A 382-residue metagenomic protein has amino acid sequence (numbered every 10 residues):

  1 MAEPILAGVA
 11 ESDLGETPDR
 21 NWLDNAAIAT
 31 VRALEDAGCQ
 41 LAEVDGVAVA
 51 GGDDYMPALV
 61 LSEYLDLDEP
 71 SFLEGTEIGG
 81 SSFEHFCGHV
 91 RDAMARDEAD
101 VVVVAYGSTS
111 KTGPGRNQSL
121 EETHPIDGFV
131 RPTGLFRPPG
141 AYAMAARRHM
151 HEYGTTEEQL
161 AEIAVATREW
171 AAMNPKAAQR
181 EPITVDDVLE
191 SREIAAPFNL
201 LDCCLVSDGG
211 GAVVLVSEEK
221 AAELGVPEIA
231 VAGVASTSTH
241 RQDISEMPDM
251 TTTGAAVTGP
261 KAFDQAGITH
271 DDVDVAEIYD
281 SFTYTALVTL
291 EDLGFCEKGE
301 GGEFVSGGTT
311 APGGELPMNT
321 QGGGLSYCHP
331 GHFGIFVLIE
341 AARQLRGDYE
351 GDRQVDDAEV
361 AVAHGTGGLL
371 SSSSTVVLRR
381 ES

Functional and structural regions predicted by a protein language model:
M1-R20, E162, I194-V257, K261 (+6 more regions): Condensing-enzyme catalytic core mediating Claisen C-C bond formation in acyl metabolism
M1-S82, H89, A93, H149-T156 (+5 more regions): Conserved active-site "lid/cap" helical segment
P18-D19, G113-Q118, A172-P175, Q242-I244 (+3 more regions): Short acidic, glycine/serine/threonine-rich loops at helix termini
L41-A50, F72-E74, V102-G107, E158-A166 (+5 more regions): Beta-strand segments within the central parallel beta-sheet cores of soluble alpha/beta enzyme folds
A50-V101, Y106-A141, Q179-L205, T237-R241 (+2 more regions): Conserved catalytic cysteine-centered active-site region of acyl-thioester-dependent Claisen-condensing enzymes
D53-Y64, D243-P248, D280-E303, G314 (+1 more regions): Short glycine/threonine-rich loop-to-helix capping motif typified by GTGT followed within a few residues by an Asp-Pro
E77-S108, P139-M173, V213-E219, C328-Y349: Active-site-proximal alpha-helical scaffold in enzymes
T252-A256, P260-T283, D292, L325-H329: Extended C-terminal subregions enriched in glycine
